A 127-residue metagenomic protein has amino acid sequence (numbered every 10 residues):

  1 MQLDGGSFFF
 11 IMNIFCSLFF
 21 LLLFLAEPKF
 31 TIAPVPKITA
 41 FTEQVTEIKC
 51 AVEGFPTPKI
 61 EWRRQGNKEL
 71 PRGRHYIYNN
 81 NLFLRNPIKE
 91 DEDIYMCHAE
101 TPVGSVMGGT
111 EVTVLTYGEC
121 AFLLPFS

Functional and structural regions predicted by a protein language model:
M1-S7, S17-S127: Immunoglobulin-superfamily
I11-I14: Short hydrophobic transmembrane-like helices used for membrane targeting/insertion
